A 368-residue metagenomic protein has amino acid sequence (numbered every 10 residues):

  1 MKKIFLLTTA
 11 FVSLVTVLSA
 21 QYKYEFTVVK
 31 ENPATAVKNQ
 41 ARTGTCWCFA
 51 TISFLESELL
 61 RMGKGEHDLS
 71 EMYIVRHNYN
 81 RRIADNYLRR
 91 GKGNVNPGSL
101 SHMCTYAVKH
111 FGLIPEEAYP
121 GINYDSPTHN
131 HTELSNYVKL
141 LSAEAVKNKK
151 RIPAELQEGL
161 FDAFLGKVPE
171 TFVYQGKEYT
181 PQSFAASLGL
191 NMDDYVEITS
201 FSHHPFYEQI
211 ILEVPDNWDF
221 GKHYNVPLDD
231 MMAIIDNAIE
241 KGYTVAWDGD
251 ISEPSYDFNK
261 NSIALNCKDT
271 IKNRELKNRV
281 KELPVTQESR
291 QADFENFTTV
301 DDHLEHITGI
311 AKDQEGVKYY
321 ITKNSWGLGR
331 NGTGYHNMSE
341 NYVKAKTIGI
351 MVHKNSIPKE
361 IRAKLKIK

Functional and structural regions predicted by a protein language model:
M1-K23: Bacterial Sec-dependent N-terminal signal peptides
Q21-N32: N-terminal regions that are enriched for targeting/export leaders and immediately downstream pro/stem segments
N32-G44, L88-V95, W218-N225, I234-I235 (+1 more regions): Second-shell loop/turn segments in exported
R42, W47-T51, L55, L100-K109 (+1 more regions): Stable alpha-helical elements in mature extracytoplasmic
T43-V75: N-terminal, post-signal-peptide region of Sec/Tat-exported proteins
C48, Y73-R76, C104-Y106, P115-A118 (+3 more regions): Structural recognition of the beta-strand scaffold that forms the well-ordered cores of secreted hydrolase catalytic
E71-Q175: Papain-like cysteine protease catalytic cores
E158-K368: Active-site signature of cysteine proteases
